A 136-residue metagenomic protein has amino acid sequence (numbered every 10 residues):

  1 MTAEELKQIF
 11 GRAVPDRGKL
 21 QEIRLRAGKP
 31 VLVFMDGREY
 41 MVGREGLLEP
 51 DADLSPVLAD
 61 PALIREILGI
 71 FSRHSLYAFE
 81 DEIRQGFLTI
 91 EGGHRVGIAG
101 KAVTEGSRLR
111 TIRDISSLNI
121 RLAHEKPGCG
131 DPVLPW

Functional and structural regions predicted by a protein language model:
M1-G92: N-terminal accessory targeting/assembly segments
E66, I70, L76-W136: P-loop NTP-binding catalytic core
